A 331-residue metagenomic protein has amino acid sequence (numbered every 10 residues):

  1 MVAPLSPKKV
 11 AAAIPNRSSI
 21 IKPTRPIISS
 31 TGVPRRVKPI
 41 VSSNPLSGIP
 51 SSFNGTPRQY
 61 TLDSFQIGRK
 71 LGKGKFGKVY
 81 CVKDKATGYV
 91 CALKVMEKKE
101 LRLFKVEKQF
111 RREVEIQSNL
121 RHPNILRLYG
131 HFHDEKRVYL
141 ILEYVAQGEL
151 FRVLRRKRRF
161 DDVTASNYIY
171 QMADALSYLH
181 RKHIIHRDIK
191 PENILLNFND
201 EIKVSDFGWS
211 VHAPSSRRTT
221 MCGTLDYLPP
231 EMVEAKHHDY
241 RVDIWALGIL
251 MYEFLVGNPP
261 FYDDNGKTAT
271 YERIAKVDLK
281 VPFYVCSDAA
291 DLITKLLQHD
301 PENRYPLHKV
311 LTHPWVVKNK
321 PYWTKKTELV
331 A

Functional and structural regions predicted by a protein language model:
M1-Y60: Intrinsically disordered, low-complexity regulatory segments that flank or precede the catalytic domain of eukaryotic
K78: Conserved N-lobe ATP-binding subsite of Hanks-type protein kinase domains, especially the beta3 VAIK lysine
V95-N119: Conserved N-lobe beta3->alphaC-helix segment of eukaryotic protein kinase catalytic domains
H131: Activation-segment/catalytic-loop signature of the eukaryotic protein kinase fold
K136-E149: Conserved short submotifs of the Hanks-type protein kinase catalytic core that shape the nucleotide-binding pocket
Y168-I169: Activation segment signature within eukaryotic-like protein kinase domains
